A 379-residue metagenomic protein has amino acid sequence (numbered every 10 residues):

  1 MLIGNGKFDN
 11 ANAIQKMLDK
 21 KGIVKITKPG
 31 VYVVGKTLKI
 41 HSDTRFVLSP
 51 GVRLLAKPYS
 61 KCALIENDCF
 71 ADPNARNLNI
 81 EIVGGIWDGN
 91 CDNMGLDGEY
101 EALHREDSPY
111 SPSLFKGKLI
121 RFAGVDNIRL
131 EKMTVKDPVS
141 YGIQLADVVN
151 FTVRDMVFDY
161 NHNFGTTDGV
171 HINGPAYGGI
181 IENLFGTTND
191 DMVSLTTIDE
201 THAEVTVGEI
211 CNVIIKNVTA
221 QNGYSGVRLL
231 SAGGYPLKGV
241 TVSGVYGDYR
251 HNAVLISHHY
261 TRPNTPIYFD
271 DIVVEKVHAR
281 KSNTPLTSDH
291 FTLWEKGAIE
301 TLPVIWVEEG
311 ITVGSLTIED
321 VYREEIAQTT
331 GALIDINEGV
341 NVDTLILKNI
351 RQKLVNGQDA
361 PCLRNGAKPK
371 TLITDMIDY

Functional and structural regions predicted by a protein language model:
M1-Y379: Extracellular/periplasmic carbohydrate-active domains that bind, remodel, or depolymerize complex polysaccharides
